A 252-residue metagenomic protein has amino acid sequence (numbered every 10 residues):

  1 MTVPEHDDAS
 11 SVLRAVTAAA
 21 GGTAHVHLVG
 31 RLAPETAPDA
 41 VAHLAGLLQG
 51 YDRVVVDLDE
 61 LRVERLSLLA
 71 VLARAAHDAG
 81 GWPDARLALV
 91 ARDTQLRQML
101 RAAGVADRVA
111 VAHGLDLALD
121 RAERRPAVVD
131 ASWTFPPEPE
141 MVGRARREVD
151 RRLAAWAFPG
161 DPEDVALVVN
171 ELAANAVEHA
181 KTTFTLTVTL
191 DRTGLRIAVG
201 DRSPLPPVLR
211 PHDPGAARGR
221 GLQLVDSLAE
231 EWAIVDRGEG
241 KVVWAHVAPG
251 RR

Functional and structural regions predicted by a protein language model:
P4-E5, A9-A42, W133-G143: STAS-typified acidic loop motif
T36, Q49, R146-N170: Conserved short strand/loop->alpha-helix "switch" segment adjacent to the catalytic nucleotide/phosphoryl-transfer site
A37-V109: Amphipathic alpha-helical interaction surfaces in cytosolic regulatory modules
T94-A110, P126-V128, V177-R252: Conserved beta-strand-loop-beta-strand hairpin that lines the nucleotide-binding pocket of ATP/GTP-utilizing enzymes
V109-D120: A glycine-rich helix N-cap at a beta->alpha junction
R121-V149: Surface-exposed beta-loop interaction hotspot
W133, E140-G143, W156, E163-A180 (+1 more regions): Coiled-coil dimerization/phosphotransfer module
